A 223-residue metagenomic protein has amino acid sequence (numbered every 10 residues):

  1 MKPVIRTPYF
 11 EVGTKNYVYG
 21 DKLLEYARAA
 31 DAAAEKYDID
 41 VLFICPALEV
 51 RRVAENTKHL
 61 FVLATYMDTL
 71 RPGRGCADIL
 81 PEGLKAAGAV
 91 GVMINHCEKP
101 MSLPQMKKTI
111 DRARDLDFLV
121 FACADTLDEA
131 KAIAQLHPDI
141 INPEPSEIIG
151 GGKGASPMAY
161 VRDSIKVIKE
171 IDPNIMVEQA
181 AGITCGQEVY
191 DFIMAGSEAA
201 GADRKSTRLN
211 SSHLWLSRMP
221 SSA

Functional and structural regions predicted by a protein language model:
M1-R74, I79, V120, D128-H137: Conserved N-terminal beta1-alpha1 strand-loop-helix module at the mouth
T14, V177-I183, G201-S206: Glycine-rich beta-strand-to-loop/alpha-helix junction loops that act as flexible
K15, P46, L84, E144 (+1 more regions): Conserved, mostly hydrophobic/aromatic
Y19-Y26, C45-N56, P72-E82, C97-R112 (+5 more regions): Active-site-adjacent beta->alpha loops and helix N-cap segments on the catalytic face of soluble alpha/beta enzymes
K58-M67, D115-F121, I171-A180: Short beta-strand/loop segments at the ligand-binding rim of alpha/beta enzyme cores
V90-M101, I140-K153, A195-R208, S212: Glycine-rich phosphate-binding active-site loops on the catalytic face of alpha/beta enzymes
D125-H137, G182-A200: Catalytic cores of alpha/beta
L209-A223: Single conserved hydrophobic/aromatic residue that forms the stacking wall/gate of nucleotide- or nucleobase-binding
